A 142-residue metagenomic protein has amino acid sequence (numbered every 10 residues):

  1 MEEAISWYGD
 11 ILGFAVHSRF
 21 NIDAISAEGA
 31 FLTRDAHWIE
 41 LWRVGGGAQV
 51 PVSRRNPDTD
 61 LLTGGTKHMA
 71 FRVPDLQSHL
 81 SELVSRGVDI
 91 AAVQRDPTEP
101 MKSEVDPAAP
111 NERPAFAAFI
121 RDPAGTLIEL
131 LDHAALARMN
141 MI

Functional and structural regions predicted by a protein language model:
M1-E40, V44-G47, S85: Core segments of cupin and vicinal oxygen chelate
M1-I5, F20-D23, T66-V73, L131-I142: N-terminal beta-strand motif that seeds the catalytic metal site of vicinal oxygen chelate
A24-S26, Q49, P100-M101, A137: Generic structural signal for helix capping and beta-alpha/helix-loop junctions
S26, G65, N111-P114: Exposed loop/turn and edge beta-strand positions of beta-sandwich/beta-sheet ligand-binding modules
G29, W38, A70, A117-A118: Short hydrophobic/aromatic beta-strand element in the GNAT-like acyltransferase core that lines or flanks the acyl-donor
A30-F31, D58-L61, A109-P110: Short secondary-structure boundary/capping segments
L41-V44, V50, R54-R72: Helix-adjacent hinge/juxtasegments
F71, Q77-I142: Vicinal oxygen chelate
